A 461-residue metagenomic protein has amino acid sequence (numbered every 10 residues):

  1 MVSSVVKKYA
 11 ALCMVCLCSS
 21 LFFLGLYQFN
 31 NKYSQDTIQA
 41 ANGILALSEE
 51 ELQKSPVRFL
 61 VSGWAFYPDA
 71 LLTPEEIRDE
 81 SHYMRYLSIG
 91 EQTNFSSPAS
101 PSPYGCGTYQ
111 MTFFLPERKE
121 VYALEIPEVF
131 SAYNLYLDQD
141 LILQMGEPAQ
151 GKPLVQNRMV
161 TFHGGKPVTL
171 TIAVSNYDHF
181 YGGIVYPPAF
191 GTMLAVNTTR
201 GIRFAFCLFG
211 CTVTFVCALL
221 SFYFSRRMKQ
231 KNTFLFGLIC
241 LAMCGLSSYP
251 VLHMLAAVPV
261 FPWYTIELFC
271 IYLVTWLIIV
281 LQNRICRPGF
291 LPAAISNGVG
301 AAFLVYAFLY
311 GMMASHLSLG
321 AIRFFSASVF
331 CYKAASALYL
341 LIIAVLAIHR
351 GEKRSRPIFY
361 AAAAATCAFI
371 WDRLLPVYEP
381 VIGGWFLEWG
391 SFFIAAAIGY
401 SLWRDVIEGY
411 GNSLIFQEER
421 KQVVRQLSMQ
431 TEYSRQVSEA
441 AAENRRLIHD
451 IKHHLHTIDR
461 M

Functional and structural regions predicted by a protein language model:
V2-S4, C244-R420: Interfacial "cap-and-anchor" motif at the non-cytosolic start of specific transmembrane alpha-helices
S4-R118: Extended carbohydrate-recognition surfaces in non-catalytic/accessory domains of CAZymes and lectin-like proteins
F22-N31, T192, V196-R227, S326-I348: First transmembrane helix
Q39-S48, L137-T169, V174-Y186: Beta-strand-rich ligand-recognition modules
F113-D138, L170-I172: Aromatic-lined ligand-binding clefts that engage carbohydrates, nucleic acids, or primary amines
C217-G245: Juxtamembrane interface at the cytosolic side of transmembrane helices
R404-A442: Cytosolic signal-transmission helices at domain junctions
A442-H456: Conserved phosphoacceptor histidine of two-component systems
